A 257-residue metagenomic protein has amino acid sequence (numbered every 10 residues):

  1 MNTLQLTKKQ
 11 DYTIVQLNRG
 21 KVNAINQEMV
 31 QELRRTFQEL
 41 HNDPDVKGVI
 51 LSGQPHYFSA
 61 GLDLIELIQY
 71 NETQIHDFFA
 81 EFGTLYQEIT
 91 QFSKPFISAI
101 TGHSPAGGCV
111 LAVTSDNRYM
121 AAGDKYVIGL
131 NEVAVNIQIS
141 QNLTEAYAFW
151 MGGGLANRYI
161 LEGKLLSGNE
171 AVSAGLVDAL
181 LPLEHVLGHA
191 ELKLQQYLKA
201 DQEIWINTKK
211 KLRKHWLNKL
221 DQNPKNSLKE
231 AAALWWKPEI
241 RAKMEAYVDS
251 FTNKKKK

Functional and structural regions predicted by a protein language model:
M1-S52, Q87: Conserved CoA-thioester-binding segment of acyl-CoA-metabolizing enzymes
T36, E81-S93: Catalytic-core regions built around general acid/base machinery
D45, S52-L85: Glycine- (often His-adjacent) and acidic-residue-rich active-site loop that binds/positions the CoA thioester
A99-P105, I160-L165: Glycine-rich beta-to-alpha transition loops that act as phosphate-gripper elements at the mouths of alpha/beta enzyme
P105-Y159, H189-K193: CoA-thioester-processing core
N117-Y119, R158, E162-K164, E170 (+2 more regions): Well-ordered beta-strand positions
M120-Y126, V177-K225, S250-K257: C-terminal long alpha-helix characteristic of the crotonase
